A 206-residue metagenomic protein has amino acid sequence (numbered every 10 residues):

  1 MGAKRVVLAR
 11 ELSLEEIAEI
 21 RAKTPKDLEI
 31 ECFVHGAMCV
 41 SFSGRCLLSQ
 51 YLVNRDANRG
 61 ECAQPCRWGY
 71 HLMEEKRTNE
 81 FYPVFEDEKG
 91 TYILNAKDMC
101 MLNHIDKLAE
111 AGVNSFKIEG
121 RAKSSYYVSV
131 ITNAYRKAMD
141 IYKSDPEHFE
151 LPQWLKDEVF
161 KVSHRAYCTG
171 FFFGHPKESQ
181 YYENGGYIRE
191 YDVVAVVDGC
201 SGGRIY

Functional and structural regions predicted by a protein language model:
A3-Y206: Surface-exposed amphipathic alpha-helical tracts and adjacent flexible/coil segments at the periphery of soluble enzymes
